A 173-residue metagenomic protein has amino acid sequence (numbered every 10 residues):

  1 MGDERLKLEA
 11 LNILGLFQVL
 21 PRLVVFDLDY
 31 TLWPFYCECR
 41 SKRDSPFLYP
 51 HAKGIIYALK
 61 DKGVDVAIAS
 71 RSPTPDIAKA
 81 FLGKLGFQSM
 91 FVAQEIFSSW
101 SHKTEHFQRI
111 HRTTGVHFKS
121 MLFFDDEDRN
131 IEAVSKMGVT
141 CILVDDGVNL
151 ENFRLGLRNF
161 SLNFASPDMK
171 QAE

Functional and structural regions predicted by a protein language model:
M1-L28, C39, M169-E173: Non-catalytic pre-domain segments flanking phosphatase-related domains
G15, K42-L48, K79, G83-F87 (+3 more regions): Catalytic phosphate/metal-binding cores of nucleic-acid and nucleotide-processing enzymes, i.e., regions that mediate
V19-P21, G63, F118-S120: A general structural motif
L23, D29-P50: Metal-dependent phosphoesterase signature
A52-L82, Q94-W100: Substrate-recognition element of Asp-dependent hydrolases with the DxDx(T/V) motif
F87-V92, H117: Conserved H-loop
W100-T113: Short loop-to-alpha-helix "cap/lid" segments that border enzyme active sites across diverse enzyme classes
F118-F164: Acidic, Mg2+-coordinating phosphoryl-transfer loop and its flanking beta/alpha structural elements, shared across
